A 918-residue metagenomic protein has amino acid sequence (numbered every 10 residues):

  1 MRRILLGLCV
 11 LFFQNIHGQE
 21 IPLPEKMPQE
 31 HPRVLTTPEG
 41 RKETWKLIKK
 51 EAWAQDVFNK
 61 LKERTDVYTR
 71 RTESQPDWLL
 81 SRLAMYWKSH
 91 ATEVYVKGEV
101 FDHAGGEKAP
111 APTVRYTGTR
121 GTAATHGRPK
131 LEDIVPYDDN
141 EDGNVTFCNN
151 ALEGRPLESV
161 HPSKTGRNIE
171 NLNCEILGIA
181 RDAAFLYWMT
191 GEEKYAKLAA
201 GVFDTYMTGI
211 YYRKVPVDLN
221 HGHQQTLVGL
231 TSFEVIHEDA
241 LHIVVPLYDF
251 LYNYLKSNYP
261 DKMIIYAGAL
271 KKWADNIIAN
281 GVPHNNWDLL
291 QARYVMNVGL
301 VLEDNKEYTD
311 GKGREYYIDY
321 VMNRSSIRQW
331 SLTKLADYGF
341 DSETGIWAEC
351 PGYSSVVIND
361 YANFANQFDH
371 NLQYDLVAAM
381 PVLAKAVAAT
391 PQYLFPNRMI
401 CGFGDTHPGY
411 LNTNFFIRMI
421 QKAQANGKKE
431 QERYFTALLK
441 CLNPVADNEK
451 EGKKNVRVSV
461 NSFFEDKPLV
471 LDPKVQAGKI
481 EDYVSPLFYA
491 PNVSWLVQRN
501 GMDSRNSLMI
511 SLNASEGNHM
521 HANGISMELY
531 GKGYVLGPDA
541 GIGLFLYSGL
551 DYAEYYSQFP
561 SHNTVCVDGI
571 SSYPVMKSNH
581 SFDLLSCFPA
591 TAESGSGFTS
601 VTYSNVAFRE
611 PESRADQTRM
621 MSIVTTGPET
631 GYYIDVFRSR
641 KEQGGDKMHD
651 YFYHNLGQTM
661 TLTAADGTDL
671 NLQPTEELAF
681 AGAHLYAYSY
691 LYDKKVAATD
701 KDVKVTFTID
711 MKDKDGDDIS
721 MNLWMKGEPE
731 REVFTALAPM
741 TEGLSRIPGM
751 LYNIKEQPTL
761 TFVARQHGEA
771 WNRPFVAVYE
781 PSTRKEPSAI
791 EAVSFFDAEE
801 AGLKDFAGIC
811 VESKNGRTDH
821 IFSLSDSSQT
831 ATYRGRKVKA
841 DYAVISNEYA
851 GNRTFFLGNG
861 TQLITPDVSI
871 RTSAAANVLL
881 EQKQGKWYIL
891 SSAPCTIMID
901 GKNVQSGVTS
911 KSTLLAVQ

Functional and structural regions predicted by a protein language model:
M1-E20: Bacterial Sec-dependent N-terminal signal peptides
Q19-D304, I318-M322, A362: Extracellular glycan-targeting catalytic surfaces
P28-E30, P38, I48-D56, Y86-A91 (+24 more regions): Ser/Thr/Asn(+Pro)-rich, low-complexity disordered segments
L198-T208, K385, L656, F795-E800: Amphipathic alpha-helical scaffolding segments
I264-G524, E528-Y530, V535, D669-G727 (+2 more regions): Extracellular polysaccharide-recognition and catalytic grooves
D447-E676, E769-R773, A777-K785, F796-E799: Catalytic and substrate-binding regions of extracellular carbohydrate-active enzymes, especially polysaccharide lyases
Y651-Y653, M721-M725, T735-L744, P748-M750 (+1 more regions): Short, hydrophobic/aromatic-enriched beta-strand segments in well-ordered soluble domains
F762-R773, Y779-Q918: Non-catalytic terminal regions with compositionally biased, polar/charged low complexity
